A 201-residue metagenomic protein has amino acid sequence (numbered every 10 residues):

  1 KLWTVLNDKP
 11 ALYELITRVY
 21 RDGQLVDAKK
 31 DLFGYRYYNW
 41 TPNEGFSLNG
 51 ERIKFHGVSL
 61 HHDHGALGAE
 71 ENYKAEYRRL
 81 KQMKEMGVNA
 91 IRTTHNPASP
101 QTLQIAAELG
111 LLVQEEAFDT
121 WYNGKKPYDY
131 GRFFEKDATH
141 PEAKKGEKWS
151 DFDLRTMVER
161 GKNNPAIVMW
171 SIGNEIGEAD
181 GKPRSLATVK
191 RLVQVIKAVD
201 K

Functional and structural regions predicted by a protein language model:
K1-I105, L109-V113, V168-M169, A187-V189 (+1 more regions): Secreted/periplasmic carbohydrate-active enzymes, especially glycoside hydrolases
H56-H61, A69, E116-E147, L154-K162 (+1 more regions): Aromatic- and acidic-residue-enriched carbohydrate-binding clefts of CAZyme catalytic domains
G65, T102-L103, G124-K126, D180: Short Asp/Glu-rich motifs
G65-L67, V88-A90, P141-K145, A179-D180: Short, contiguous strand/loop micro-motifs
P97-S99, D119-W121, N174-A179: Solvent-exposed loop/turn segments at secondary-structure junctions within structured extracellular/periplasmic domains
E108, A143-K201: Active-site neighborhood of glycoside hydrolase catalytic domains
